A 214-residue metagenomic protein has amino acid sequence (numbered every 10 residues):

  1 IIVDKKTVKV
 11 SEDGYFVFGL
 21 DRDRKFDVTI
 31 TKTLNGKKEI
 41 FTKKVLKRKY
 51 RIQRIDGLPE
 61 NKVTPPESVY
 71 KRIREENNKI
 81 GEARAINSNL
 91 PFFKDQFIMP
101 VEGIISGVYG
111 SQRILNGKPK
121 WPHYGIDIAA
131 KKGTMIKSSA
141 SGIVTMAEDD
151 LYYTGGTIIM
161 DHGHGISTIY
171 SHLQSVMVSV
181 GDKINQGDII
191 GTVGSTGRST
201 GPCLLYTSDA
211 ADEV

Functional and structural regions predicted by a protein language model:
I1-T42: Cationic-aromatic interfacial patches
D21-R22, N35, G133, D149-L151 (+1 more regions): Short polar/acidic secondary-structure junctions
I30, I105, G142, G187 (+1 more regions): Terminal peptide-recognition signature
T42-T154: Surface-exposed, glycine-biased beta-strand/turn segments
M135-M146, V178-V193: Short, well-structured beta-strand-loop connectors
S139-M177, P202-L204: Zn2+-dependent peptidoglycan hydrolase active-site motif and core
D188-S195, T200, S208: Extended, charge-rich intrinsically disordered regulatory tails
Y206-V214: Conserved small/polar residues in nucleotide/adenosyl-binding loops
